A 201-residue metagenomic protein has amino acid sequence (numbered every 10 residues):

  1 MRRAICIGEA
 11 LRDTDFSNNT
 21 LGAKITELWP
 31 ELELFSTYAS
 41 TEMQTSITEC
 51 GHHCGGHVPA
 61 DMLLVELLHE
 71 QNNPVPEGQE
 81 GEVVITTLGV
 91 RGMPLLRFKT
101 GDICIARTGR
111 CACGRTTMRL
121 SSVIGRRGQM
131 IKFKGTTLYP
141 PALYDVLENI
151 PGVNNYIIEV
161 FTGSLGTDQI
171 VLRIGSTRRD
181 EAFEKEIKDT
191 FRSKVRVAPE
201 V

Functional and structural regions predicted by a protein language model:
M1-V201: Active-site glycine/GP-rich loop and adjacent strand/helix microenvironment that borders small-molecule binding pockets
